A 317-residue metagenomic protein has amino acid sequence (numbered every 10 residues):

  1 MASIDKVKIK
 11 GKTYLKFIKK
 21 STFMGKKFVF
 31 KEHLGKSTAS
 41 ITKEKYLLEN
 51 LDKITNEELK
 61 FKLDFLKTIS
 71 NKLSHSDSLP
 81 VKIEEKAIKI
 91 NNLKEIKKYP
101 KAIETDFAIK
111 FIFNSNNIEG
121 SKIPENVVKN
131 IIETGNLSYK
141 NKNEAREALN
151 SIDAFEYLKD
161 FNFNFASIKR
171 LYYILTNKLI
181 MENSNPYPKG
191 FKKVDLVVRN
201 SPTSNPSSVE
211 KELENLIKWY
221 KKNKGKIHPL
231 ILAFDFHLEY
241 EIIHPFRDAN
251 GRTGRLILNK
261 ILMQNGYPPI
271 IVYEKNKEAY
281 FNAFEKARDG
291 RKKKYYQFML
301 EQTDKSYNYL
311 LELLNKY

Functional and structural regions predicted by a protein language model:
M1-D248, R252-Y317: FIC/Doc superfamily catalytic core
